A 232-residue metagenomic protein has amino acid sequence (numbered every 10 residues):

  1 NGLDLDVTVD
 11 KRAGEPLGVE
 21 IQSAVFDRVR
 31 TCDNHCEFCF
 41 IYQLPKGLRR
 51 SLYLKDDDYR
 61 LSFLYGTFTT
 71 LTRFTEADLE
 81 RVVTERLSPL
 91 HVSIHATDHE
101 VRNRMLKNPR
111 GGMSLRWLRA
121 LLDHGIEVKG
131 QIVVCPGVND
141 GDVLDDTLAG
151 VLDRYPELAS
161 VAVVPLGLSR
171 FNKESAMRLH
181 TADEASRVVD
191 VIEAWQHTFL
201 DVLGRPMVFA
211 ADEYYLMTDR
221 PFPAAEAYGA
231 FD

Functional and structural regions predicted by a protein language model:
L3-L5, K11-E157, G167-W195: Conserved Radical SAM active-site core
V7-V9, G14-I21, E213, T218-D232: Conserved mixed alpha/beta catalytic, RNA-binding, or beta-rich assembly cores of soluble enzyme, regulatory
D33, G47-R49, D57-D58, T67 (+2 more regions): Flexible inter-domain linker/hinge segments
G137-V138, L158-E184, L203-A227: Flexible glycine/acidic-rich beta-alpha junction loops that bind and position SAM and/or redox cofactors in anaerobic
H197-D201: Flexible helix-coil linker/hinge segments at domain or subdomain boundaries
